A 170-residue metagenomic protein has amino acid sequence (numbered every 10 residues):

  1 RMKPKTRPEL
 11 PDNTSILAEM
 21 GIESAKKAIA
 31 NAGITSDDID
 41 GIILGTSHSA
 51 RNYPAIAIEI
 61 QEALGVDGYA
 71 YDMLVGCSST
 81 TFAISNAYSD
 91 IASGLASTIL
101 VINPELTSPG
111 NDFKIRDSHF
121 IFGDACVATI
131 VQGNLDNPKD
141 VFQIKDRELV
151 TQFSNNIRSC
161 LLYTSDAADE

Functional and structural regions predicted by a protein language model:
R1-T14: N-terminal glycine-rich anion-binding loop in soluble enzyme alpha/beta folds
D12-S15, T46-T98: Conserved catalytic cysteine-centered active-site region of acyl-thioester-dependent Claisen-condensing enzymes
S24-I39: Phosphate/pyrophosphate-binding loops at sites that engage ATP/ADP/AMP, CoA/4′-phosphopantetheine, polyphosphate
D40-I43, L100: Conserved beta-strand elements of the Class I
I84-V150: Conserved beta-strand-centric core segments of catalytic alpha/beta enzyme folds
R147-L162: Conserved ATP-utilizing enzyme core subdomain
Y163-E170: Conserved small/polar residues in nucleotide/adenosyl-binding loops
